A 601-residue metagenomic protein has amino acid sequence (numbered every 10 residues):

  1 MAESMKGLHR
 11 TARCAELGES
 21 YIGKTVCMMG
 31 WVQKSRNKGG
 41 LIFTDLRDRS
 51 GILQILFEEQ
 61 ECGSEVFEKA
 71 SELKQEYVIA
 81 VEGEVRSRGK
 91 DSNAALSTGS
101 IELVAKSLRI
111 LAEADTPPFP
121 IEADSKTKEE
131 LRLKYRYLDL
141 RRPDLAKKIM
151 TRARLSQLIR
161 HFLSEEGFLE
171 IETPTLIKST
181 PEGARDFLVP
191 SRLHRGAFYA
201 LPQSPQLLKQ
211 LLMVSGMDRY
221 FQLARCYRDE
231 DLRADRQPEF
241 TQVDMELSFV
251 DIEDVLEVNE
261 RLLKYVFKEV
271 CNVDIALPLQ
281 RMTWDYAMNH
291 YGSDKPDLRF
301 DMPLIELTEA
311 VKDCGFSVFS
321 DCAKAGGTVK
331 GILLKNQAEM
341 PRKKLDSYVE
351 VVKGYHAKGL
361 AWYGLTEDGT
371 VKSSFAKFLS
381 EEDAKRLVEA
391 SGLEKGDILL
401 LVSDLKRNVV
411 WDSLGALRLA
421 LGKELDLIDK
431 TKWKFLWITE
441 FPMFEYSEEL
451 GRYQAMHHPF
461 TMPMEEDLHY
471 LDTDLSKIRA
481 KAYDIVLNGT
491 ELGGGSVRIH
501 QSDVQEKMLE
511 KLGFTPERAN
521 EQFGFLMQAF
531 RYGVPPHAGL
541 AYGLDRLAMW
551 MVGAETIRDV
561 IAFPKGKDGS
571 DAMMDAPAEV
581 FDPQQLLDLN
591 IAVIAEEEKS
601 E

Functional and structural regions predicted by a protein language model:
M1-E601: Class II aminoacyl-tRNA synthetase catalytic cores and aaRS-like
